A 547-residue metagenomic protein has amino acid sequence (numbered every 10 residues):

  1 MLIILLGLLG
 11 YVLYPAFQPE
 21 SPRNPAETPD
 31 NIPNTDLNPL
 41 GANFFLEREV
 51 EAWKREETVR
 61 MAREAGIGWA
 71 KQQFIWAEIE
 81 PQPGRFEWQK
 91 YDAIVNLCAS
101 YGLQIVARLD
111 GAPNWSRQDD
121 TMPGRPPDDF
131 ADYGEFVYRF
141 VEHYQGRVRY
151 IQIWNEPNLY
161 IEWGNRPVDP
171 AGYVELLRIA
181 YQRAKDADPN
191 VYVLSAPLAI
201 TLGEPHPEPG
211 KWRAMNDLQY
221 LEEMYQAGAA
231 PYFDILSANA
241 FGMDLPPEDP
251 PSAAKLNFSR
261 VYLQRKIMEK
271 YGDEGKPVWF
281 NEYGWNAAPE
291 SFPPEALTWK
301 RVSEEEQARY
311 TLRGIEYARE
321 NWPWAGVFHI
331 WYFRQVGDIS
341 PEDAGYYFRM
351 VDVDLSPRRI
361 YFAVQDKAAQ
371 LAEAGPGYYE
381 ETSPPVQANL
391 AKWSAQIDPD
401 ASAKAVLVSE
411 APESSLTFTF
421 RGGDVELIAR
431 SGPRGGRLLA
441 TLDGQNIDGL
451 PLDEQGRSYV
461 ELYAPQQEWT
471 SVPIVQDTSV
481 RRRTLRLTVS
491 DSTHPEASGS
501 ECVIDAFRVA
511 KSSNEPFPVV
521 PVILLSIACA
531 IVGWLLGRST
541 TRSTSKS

Functional and structural regions predicted by a protein language model:
I3-G7, Y11-E20, D30-P33, E87 (+9 more regions): Aromatic-rich peripheral "rim/lid" segments of glycoside hydrolase catalytic domains that contact and position glycan
Y11-G68, Q73: Boundary/entry segment of secreted carbohydrate-active catalytic domains
N38-F44, A70-Q72, I105-L109, R149-I153 (+4 more regions): Hydrophobic faces of well-ordered beta-strands that scaffold small-molecule active sites in alpha/beta enzyme cores
E49-E64, D132-V141, A214-Q226, A308-Y317: Short, acidic/polar
A62-P209, W285-E290, S340: Substrate-binding cleft and catalytic face of glycoside hydrolase catalytic domains, especially the flexible beta-alpha
G134, V168-E305: Noncatalytic carbohydrate-binding groove/subsite architecture in carbohydrate-active enzymes
K367-S543: Glycan-recognition surfaces in beta-rich domains, encompassing non-catalytic CBMs and lectin-like receptor-binding
